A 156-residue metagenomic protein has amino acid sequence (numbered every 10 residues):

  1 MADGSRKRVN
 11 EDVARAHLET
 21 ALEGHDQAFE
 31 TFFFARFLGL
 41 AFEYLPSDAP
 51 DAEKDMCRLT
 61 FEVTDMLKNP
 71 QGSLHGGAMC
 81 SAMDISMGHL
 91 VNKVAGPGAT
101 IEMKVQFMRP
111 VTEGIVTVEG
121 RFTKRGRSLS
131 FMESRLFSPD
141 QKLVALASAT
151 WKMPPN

Functional and structural regions predicted by a protein language model:
M1-N156: Terminal targeting signals and extreme-terminal segments of soluble enzymes
